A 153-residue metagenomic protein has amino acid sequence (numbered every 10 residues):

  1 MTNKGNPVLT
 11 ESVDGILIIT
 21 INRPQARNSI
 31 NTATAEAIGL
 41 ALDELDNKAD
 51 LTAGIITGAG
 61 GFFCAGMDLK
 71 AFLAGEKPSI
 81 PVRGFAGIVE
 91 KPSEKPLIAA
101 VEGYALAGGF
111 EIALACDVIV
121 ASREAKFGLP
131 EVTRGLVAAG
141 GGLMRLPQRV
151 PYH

Functional and structural regions predicted by a protein language model:
M1-A59: Conserved CoA-thioester-binding segment of acyl-CoA-metabolizing enzymes
N3-P7, G39-D43, A49, V82-I88 (+3 more regions): A generic local structural motif
P7, A26, D50, G58-S93 (+1 more regions): Glycine- (often His-adjacent) and acidic-residue-rich active-site loop that binds/positions the CoA thioester
I19, I56, D68, I112-L114: Hydrophobic/aromatic residues within transmembrane alpha-helices of multi-pass small-molecule transporters
N22, M67, E102: Histidine-centered beta-alpha loop that forms part of the nucleotide-sugar donor binding/catalytic region in diverse
K91-H153: Crotonase-fold acyl-CoA enzyme core
